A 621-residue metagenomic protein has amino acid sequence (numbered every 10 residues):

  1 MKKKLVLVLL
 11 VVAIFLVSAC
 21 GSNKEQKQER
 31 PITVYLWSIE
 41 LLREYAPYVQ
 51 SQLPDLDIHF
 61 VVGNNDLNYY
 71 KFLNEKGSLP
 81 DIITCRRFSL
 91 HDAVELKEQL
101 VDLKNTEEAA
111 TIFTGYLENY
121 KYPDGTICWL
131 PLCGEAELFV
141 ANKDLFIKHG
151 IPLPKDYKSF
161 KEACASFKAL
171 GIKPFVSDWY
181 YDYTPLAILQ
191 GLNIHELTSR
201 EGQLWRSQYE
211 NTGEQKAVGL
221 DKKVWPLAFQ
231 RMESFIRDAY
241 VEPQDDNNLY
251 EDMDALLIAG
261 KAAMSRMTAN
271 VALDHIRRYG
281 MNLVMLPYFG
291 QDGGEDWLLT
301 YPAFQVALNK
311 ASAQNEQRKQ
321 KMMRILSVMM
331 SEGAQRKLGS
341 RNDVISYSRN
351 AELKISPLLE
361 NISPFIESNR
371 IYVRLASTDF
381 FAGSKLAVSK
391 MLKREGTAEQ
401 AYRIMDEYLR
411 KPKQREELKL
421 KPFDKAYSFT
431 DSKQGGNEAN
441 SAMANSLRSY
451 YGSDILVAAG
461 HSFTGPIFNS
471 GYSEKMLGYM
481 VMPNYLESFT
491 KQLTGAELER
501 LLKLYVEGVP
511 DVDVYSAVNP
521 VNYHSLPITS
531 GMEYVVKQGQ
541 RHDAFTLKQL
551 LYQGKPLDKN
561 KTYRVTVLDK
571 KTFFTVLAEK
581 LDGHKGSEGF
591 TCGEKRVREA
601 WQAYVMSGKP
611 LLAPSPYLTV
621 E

Functional and structural regions predicted by a protein language model:
C20-L90, L153, Q400: Conserved N-terminal structural module of periplasmic/extracytoplasmic solute-binding proteins
L41-L42, H59-F60, T300, G339-K411: C-terminal capping/gating helix-and-loop segments adjacent to ligand/active sites or protein-protein/ligand interfaces
F72, P80-D81, A109-D144, K173-P174 (+2 more regions): A structural signal for short loop-to-beta-strand junctions that line the ligand-binding cleft of periplasmic/secreted
R86-L138, P152, K161, A187-I188 (+1 more regions): Hinge/lid segment of periplasmic solute-binding proteins
C128, K161-A217: Extracytoplasmic/periplasmic solute-binding protein
S207-D245: Glycine-centered hinge/linker elements that transmit conformational signals in sensory and ligand-binding systems
I276-S340: Extracytoplasmic/periplasmic substrate-recognition and gating elements
E416-E621: Catalytic centers of hydrolytic enzymes
